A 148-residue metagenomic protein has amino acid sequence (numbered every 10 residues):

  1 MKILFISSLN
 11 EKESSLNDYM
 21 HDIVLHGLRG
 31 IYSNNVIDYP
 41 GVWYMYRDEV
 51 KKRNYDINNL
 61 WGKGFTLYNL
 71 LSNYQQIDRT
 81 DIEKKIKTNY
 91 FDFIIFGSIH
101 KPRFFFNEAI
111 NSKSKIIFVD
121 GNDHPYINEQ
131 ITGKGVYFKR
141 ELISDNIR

Functional and structural regions predicted by a protein language model:
M1-S14, G41: Nucleotide-activated donor-dependent transferases that construct or modify glycoconjugates
L9-H21, F96-I99: A short, glycine/small-residue-rich beta-strand->loop->alpha-helix junction that serves as a flexible
S14-H21, R47-K51, F104-N107, N128-Q130: A short acidic (Asp/Glu
M20-L28: Short amphipathic alpha-helix
Y32-V50: A short beta-strand-loop structural module common to alpha/beta enzyme folds
Y46-K63: Short, intrinsically disordered low-complexity segments
N59-K85: Glycine-rich, highly charged phosphate/nucleotide-binding loops
T88-R148: Catalytic core of nucleotide-activated saccharide and alditol-phosphate transferases
